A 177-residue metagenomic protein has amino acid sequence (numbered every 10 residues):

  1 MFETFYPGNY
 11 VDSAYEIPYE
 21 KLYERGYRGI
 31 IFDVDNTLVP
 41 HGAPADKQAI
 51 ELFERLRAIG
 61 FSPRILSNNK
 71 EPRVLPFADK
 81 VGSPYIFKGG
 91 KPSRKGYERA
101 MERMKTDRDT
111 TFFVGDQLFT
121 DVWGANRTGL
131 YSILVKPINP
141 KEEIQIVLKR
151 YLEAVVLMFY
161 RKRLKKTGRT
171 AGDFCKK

Functional and structural regions predicted by a protein language model:
F2-F32, G42-A43, K47-K177: Asp-based, Mg2+/Mn2+-dependent phosphohydrolase catalytic module
